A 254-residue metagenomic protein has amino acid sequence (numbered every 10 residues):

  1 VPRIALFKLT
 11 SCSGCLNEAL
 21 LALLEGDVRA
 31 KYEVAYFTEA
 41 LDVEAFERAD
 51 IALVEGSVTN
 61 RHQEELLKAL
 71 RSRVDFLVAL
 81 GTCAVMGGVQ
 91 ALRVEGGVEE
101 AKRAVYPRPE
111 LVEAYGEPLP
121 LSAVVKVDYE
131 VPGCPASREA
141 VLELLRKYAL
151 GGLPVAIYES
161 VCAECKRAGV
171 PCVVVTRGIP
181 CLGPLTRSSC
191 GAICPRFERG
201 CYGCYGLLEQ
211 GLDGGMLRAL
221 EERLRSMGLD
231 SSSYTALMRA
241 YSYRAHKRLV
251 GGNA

Functional and structural regions predicted by a protein language model:
V1-L53, V58, H62-F76, G97-A254: Iron-sulfur (Fe-S) cluster-binding modules
V78-L80: Active-site neighborhood of phospho(di)ester-bond hydrolases with catalytic His/Asp-centered motifs
C83-G88: Short gly/pro/ser/thr-enriched loop/turn and capping motifs at secondary-structure boundaries
R93: Portal/gating segments that form or line small-molecule/metal binding sites
